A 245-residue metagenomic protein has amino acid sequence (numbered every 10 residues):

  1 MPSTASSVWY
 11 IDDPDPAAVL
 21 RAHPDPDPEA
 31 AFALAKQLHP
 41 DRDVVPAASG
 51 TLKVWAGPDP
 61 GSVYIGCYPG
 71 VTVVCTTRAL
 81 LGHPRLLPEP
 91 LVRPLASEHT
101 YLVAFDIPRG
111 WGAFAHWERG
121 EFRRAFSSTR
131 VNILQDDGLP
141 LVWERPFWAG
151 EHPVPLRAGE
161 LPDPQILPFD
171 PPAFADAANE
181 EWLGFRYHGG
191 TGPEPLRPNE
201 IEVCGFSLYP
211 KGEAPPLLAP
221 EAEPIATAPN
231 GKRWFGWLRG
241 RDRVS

Functional and structural regions predicted by a protein language model:
M1-A33, W237, R243-V244: Short, extreme N-terminal segment that most often corresponds to the first beta-strand
A17-R21, F32, P88-R93, A175-E180 (+1 more regions): Generic detector of well-ordered alpha-helical segments enriched in charged/polar residues, highlighting helical
R21-H23, L86, T129, L134-Q135: Generic alpha-helix signal with a bias toward terminal, lower-confidence helices and secondary-structure junctions
E29-S127: Short, intrinsically disordered low-complexity segments
F105, W111, R119-S245: Long, compositionally biased intrinsically disordered terminal regions
